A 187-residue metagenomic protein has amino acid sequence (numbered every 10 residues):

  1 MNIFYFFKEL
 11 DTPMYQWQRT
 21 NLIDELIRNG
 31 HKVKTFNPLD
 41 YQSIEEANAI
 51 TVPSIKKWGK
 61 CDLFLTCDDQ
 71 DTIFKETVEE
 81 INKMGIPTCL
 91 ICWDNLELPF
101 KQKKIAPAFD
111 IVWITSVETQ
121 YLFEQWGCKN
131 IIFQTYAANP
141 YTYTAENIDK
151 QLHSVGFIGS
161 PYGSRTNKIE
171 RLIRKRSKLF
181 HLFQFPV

Functional and structural regions predicted by a protein language model:
M1-I50, W58-G59, T66-E76, K103 (+1 more regions): Nucleotide-sugar donor-binding catalytic core of glycosyltransferases
A47-N48, I86, P99: Charged, low-complexity, helix-prone segments enriched in Lys/Glu/Asp/Gln
K56, V78-E80, L98: Catalytic alpha-helical scaffold of carbohydrate-active enzymes acting on polysaccharides/glycoconjugates
F64-L65, C89: Short, conserved beta-strand segments within well-ordered enzyme catalytic domains that often line or immediately flank
Q70-T72, N95-L98: A short acidic, glycine/proline-enriched capping/turn motif at secondary-structure boundaries, especially helix N-cap
I81-N95: Active-site proximal beta-strand in glycosyltransferases
